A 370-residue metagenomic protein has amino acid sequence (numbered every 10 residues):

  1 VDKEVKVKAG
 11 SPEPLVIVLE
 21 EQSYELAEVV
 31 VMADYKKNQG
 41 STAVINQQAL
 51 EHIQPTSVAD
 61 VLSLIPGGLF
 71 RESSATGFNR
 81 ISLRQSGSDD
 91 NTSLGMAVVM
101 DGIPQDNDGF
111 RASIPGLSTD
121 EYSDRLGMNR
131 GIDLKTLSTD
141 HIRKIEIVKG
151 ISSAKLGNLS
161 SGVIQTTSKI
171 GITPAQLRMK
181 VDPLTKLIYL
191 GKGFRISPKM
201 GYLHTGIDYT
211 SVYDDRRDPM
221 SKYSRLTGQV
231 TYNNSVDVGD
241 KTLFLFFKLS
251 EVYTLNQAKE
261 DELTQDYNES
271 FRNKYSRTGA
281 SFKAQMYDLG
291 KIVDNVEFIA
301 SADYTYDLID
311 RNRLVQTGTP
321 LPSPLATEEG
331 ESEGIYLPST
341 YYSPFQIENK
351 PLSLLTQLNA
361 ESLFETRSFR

Functional and structural regions predicted by a protein language model:
K8-E51, A59: Short, acidic, small-residue-rich periplasmic hinge/interaction motif at the N-terminus of Gram-negative outer-membrane
P14-V18, V58-V61, R80-S82, V99 (+2 more regions): N-terminal periplasmic accessory domains that precede and gate Gram-negative outer-membrane beta-barrel machines
Q48-A49, I114-S118, M220-L226, A258-F271 (+2 more regions): Flexible, surface-exposed loop regions and adjacent strand-edge segments of Gram-negative outer-membrane beta-barrel
A59, S63-G116: Extracytoplasmic beta-strand/coil segments of soluble accessory domains associated with Gram-negative outer-membrane
I103-V148: Short acidic/polar hinge/loop motifs at secondary-structure boundaries that mediate gating or recognition
L126-R130, I147-V148, I172-A175, S211-R216 (+2 more regions): Extracytoplasmic loops and strand-loop junctions of Gram-negative outer membrane beta-barrel proteins
I142, A175-S211, R217-A302: Transmembrane beta-barrel wall of Gram-negative outer-membrane proteins
V236-T254, F271-R370: Face-selective signature of the C-terminal outer-membrane beta-barrel domain
